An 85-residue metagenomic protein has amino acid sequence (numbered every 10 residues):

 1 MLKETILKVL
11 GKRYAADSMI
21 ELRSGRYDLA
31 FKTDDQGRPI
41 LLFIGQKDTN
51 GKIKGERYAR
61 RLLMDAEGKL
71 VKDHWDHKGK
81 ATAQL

Functional and structural regions predicted by a protein language model:
M1-K52: Extended, compositionally biased eukaryotic interaction scaffolds
K54-L85: Short, compact, well-ordered microdomains
